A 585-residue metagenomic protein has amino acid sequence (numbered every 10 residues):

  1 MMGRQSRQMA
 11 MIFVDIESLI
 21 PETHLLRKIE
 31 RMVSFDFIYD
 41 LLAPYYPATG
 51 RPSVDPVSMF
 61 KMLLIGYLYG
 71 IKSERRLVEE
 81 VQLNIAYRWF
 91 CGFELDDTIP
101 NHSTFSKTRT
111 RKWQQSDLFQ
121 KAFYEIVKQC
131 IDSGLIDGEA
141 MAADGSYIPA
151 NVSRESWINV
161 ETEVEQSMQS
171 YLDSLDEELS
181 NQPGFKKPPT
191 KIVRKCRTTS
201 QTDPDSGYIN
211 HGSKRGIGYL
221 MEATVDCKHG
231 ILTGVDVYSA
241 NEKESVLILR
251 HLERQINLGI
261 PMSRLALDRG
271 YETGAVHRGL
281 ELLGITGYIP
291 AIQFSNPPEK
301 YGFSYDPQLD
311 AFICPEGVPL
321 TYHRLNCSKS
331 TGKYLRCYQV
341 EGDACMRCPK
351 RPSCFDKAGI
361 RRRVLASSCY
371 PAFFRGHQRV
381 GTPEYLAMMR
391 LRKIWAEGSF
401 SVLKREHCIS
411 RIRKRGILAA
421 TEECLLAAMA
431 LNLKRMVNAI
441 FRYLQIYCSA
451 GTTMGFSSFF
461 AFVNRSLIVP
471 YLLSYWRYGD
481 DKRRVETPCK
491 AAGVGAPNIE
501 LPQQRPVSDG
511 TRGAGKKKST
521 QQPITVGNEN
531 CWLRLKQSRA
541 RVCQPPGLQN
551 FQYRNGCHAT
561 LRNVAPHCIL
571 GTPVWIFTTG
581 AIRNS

Functional and structural regions predicted by a protein language model:
M2-Q5, G70-L83, F93-E500: Anion-binding and metal-coordination hotspots
E22-L64: Basic, short loop/linker segments at the boundary and entry of helix-turn-helix/winged-helix-like folds
G451, G455, G479, G493-G495 (+6 more regions): Residue-identity detector for glycine
V463, G510, T520, E529 (+4 more regions): Short hydrophobic alpha-helical segments enriched in small aliphatic residues
R483, L501-R505, Q522-P523, L533 (+3 more regions): Cationic, low-complexity basic patches in intrinsically disordered or flexible, solvent-exposed regions
I576-N584: Short, intrinsically disordered C-terminal tails of secreted or membrane-associated proteins
